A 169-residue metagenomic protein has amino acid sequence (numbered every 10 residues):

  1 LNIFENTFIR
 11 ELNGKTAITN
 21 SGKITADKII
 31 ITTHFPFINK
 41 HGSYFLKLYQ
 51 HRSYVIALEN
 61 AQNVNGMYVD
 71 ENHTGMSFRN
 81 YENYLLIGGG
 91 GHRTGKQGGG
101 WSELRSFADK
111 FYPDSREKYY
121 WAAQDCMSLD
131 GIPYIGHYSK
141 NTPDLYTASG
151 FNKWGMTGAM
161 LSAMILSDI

Functional and structural regions predicted by a protein language model:
F4-N6, I38-N39, V64-V69, D114-W121: Acidic/polar loop patches that form or flank catalytic/metal-binding clefts of enzymes that bind anionic ligands
F4-T16: A conserved short coil-to-beta-strand element within the FAD-binding core of flavoproteins
I9-L12, S77-F78, I135: A structural signal for short hydrophobic beta-strand segments in well-ordered beta-sheet cores
R10, G22, I31, F35-F37 (+4 more regions): Short, glycine-/Ser/Thr-/acidic-enriched flexible segments
S21-V64: Central helical "cap/lid" subdomain
I56-G89: Conserved FAD-binding catalytic core of PHBH/FMO-like flavoproteins
N72-H73, E82, G95-I169: C-terminal catalytic lobe of FAD-dependent flavoproteins
